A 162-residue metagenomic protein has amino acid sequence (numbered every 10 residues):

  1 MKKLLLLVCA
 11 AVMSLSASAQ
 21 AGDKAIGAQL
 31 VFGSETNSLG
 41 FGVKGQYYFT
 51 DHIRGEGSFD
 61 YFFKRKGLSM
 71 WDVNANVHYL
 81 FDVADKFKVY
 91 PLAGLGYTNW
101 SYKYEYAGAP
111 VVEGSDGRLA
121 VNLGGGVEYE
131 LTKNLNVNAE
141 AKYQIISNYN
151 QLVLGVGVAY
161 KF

Functional and structural regions predicted by a protein language model:
M1-D23: Cleavable N-terminal export/targeting peptides
L4-L5, I26, Q46, H78: Residue-level detector of intrinsically disordered/flexible regions characterized by low predicted structural confidence
G22-E35, R54-K64, L95-G96, N136-I146: Transmembrane beta-strand segments that form the barrel wall of outer-membrane beta-barrel proteins
G22-K24, N37-F41, S69-V73, F87 (+2 more regions): Residues that define the transmembrane beta-barrel architecture of outer-membrane proteins
G27, G40-G42, G94-G96, G124-G126 (+1 more regions): Glycine-centered flexibility sites
Q46-A109, G114-R118, Y129-L135, A159-F162: Gram-negative (and chloroplast) outer-membrane scaffold detector with strong preference for beta-barrel transmembrane
R118-F162: A generic hydrophobic-segment detector
